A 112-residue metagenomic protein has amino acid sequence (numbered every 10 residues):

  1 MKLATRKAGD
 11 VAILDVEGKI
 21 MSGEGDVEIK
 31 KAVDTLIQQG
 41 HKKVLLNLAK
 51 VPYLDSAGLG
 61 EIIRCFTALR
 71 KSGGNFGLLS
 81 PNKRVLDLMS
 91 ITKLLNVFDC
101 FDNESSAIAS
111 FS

Functional and structural regions predicted by a protein language model:
M1-D15, T35: Short beta-strand/loop segment at the start of cytosolic alpha/beta domains
M1-K2, I108-S112: Short hydrophobic/aromatic patches at helix-to-coil boundaries
I20-F98: Amphipathic alpha-helical interaction surfaces in cytosolic regulatory modules
K83, S105-S106: Acidic phosphotransfer microenvironment of two-component signaling modules
D99-N103: Short acidic-hydrophobic, aromatic-tinged amphipathic segments that line or gate anion-handling sites
